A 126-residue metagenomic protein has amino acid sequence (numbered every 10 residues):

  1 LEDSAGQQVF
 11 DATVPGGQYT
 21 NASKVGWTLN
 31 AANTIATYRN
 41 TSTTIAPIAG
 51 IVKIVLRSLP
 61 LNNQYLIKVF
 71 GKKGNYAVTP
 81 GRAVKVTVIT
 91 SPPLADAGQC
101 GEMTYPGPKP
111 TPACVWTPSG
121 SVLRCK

Functional and structural regions predicted by a protein language model:
L1-K126: Extracellular glycoprotein-like low-complexity segments
